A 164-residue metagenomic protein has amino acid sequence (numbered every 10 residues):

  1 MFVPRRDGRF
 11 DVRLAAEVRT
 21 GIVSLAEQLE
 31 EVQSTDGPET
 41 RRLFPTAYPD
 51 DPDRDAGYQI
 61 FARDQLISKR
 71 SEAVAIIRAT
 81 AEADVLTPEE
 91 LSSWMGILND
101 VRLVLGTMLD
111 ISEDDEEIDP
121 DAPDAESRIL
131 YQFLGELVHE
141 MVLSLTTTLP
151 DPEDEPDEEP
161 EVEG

Functional and structural regions predicted by a protein language model:
M1-R70: Core of compact, soluble alpha-helical bundle domains
E17, G21-S24, Q28, K69-E72 (+6 more regions): Charged, amphipathic alpha-helical oligomerization/scaffolding segments
P52-G57, F61, I118-D124, R128-G135: Short non-catalytic regulatory patches outside canonical folded cores
Q59, Q65-A75, S93, L105-E113: Intrinsic, low-complexity N-terminal interaction/targeting segments
E72-L86, E113-A122: Short, charged/polar, low-complexity loop and linker segments that flank or interrupt alpha-helical bundles
A81, R102-L109, V138, V142-L145: A structural signal for well-ordered alpha-helices, especially hydrophobic packing surfaces of coiled-coils
P88-P120: Amphipathic protein-protein interaction modules
D124-G164: Helix-rich interaction surfaces within compact, conserved domain-sized segments that mediate assembly or partner
